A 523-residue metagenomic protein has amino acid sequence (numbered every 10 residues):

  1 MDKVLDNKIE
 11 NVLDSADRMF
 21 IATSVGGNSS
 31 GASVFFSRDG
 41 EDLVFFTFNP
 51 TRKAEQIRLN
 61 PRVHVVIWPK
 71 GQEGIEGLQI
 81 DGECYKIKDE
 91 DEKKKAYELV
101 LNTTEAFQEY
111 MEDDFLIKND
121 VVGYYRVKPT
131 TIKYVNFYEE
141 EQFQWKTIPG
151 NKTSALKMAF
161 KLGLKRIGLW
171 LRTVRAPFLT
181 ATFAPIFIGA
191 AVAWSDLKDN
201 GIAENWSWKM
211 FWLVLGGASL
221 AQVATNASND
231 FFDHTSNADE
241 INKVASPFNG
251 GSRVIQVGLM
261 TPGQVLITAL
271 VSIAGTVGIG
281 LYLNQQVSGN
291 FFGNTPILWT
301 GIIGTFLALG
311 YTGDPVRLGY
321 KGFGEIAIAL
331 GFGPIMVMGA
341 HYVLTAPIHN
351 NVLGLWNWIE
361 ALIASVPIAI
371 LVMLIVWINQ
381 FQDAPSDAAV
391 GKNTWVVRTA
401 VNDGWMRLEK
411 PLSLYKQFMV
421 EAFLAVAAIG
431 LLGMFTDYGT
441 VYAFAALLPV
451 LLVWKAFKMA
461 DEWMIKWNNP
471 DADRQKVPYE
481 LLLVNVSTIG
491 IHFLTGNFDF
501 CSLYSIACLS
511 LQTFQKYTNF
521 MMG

Functional and structural regions predicted by a protein language model:
D2-V4, E76-A159: Charged, gly/pro-rich active-site loop segments
A16-N49, E55-I57, V63-P69, E76-I80: Short beta-strand segments
A159-L213, G217, A221, T225 (+3 more regions): Topogenic membrane-insertion module of multi-pass membrane proteins
I186, N200-S228, P296-L309, G354-I378: Membrane-embedded alpha-helical segments that form the functional core of polytopic membrane enzymes, especially those
L220-S246, M373-V396: Acidic (Asp/Glu-rich) catalytic motifs at the cytosolic membrane interface
K243-G289, K392-G439, Y479-I489: Multi-pass membrane catalytic core of lipid/isoprenoid biosynthesis enzymes
G251-N350: Intramembrane alpha-helical segments
F435-G523: Extended hydrophobic alpha-helices typical of membrane-associated regions
